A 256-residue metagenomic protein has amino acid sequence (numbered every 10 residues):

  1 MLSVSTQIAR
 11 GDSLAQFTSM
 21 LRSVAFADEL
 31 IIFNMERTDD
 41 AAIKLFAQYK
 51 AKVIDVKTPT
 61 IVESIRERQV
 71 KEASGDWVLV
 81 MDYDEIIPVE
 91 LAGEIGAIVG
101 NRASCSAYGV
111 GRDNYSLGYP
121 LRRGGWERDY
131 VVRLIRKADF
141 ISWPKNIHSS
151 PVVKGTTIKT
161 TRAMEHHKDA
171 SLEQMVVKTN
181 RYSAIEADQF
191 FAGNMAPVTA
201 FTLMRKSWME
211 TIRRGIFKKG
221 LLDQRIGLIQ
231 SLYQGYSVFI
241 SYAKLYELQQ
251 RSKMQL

Functional and structural regions predicted by a protein language model:
M1-S23: N-proximal low-complexity "stem/linker" segments adjacent to membrane-targeting elements
M1-V4, T60-R66: Short, conserved structural micro-motifs that define repeat-unit consensus positions and nucleotide-binding loops
R10, D55-V62: Short, acidic/glycine-rich phosphate-metal binding loop used to engage nucleotide
T18-D55, P88, A92, A97-V99: Acidic donor-binding segment of Leloir-type glycosyltransferases
A27-D28, K50, A73-G75, C105 (+1 more regions): Short, well-ordered alpha-helix to beta-strand connector turns
E63-V70, P88-R251: Catalytic-site signature of metal-activated, phosphate-bearing donor transferases, centered on the GT-A/GT-A-like
V78: Short aromatic/hydrophobic "clamp" motif used to bind/position activated sugar donors
M81-Y83: Catalytic metal- and UDP-sugar-binding loop of GT-A-like glycosyltransferases, i.e., residues flanking the conserved
